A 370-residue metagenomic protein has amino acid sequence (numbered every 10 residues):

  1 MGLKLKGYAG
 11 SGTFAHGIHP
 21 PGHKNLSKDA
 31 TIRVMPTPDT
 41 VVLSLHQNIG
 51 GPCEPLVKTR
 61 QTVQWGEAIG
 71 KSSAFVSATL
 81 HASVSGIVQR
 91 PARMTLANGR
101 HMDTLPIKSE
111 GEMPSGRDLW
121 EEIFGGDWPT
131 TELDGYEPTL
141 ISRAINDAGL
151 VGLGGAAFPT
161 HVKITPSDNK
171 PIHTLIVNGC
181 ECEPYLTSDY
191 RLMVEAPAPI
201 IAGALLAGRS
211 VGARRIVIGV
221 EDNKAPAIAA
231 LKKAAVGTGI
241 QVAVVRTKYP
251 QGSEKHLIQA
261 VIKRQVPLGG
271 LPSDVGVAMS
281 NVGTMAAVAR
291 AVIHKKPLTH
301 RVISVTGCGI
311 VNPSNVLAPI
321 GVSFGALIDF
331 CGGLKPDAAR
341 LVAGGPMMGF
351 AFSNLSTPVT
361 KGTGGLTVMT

Functional and structural regions predicted by a protein language model:
M1-L56: N-terminal, Lys/Arg-enriched amphipathic/low-complexity engagement segments that precede the first folded domain
C53-T62, G66: Short histidine-centered loop motifs in beta-beta connectors
V63-S77, A92-T95, M102-S109: Short hydrophobic beta/alpha edge segments that flank linear recognition/processing sites
G86-V88: Conserved hydrophobic positions within beta-strands
T95-L153, F158, N169, A225: Acidic low-complexity segments
L175-D189, G309: Gly-rich Lys/Arg/Thr-decorated short loops/hinges at beta-loop-alpha junctions or inter-strand turns that position
V194-R209: Histidine-anchored nucleotide/phosphate-binding helix
R214-F324, F330-D337, G345: Hydrophobic alpha-helical positions that pack around
